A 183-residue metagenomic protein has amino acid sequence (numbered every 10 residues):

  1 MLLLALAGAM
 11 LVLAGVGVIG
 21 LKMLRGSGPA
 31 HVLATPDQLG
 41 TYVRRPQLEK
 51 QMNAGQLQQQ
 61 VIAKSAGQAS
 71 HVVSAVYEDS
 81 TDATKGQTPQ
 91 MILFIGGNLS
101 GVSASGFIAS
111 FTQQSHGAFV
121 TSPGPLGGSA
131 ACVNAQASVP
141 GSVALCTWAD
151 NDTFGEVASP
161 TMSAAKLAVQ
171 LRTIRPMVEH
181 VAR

Functional and structural regions predicted by a protein language model:
L2-R183: Low-complexity segments enriched in small/polar residues
